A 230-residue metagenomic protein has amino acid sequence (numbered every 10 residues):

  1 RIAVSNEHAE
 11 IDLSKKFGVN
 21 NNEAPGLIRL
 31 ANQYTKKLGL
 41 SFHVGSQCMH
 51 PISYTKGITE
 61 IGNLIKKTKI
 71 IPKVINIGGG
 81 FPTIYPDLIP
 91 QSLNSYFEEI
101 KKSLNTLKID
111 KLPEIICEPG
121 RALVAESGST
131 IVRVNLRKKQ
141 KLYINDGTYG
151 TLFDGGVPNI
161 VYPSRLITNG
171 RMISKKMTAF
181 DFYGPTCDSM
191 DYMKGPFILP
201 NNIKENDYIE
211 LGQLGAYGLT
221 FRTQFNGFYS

Functional and structural regions predicted by a protein language model:
R1-S5, H43, G78, G120 (+2 more regions): Anionic group-transfer/hydrolysis microenvironments
R1-V74, F81, E99, S103: Active-site-proximal beta-alpha core segment in soluble small-molecule metabolic enzymes
A9, A31-Y34, N76, K108-I109 (+3 more regions): Solvent-exposed alpha-helices and their adjacent loops that cap or buttress functional pockets in soluble metabolic
H50-S53, P86-Q91: Short, solvent-exposed loop/turn segments at secondary-structure boundaries
N63-K66, I70-P72, S95-I109, G195-E210: Acidic/histidine-enriched ion/cofactor-binding microenvironments in catalytic or ligand-binding pockets
P72-V74, L112-I116: Flexible, glycine/charged-enriched surface loops at secondary-structure junctions
G79-Y85: A conserved active-site cap/scaffold subdomain adjacent to cofactor or substrate pockets
E99, E114-S230: Charged (often Lys/Glu-rich) extended helix/loop segments that serve as interaction or gating elements
